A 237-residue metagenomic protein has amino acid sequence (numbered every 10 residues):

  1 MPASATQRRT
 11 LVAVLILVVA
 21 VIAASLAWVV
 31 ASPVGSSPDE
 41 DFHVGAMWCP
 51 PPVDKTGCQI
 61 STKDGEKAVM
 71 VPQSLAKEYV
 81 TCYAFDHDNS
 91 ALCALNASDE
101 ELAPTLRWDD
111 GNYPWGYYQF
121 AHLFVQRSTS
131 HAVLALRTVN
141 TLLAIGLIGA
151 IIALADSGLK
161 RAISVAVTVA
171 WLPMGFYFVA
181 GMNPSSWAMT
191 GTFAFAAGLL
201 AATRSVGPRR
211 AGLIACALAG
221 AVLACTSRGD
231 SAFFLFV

Functional and structural regions predicted by a protein language model:
M1-A27: Start-transfer (signal-anchor) and selected internal transmembrane alpha helices of multi-pass inner/ER membrane
C49, A144, A188-A196: Hydrophobic core segments of transmembrane alpha-helices in multi-pass, intramembrane catalytic enzymes
P52-S130: Interfacial juxtamembrane loops and adjacent helix segments that form the catalytic/substrate-binding surfaces
A135-G158: Transmembrane-helix motifs of polytopic, lipid-linked glycan transferases
V165-P173: Transmembrane and membrane-interface helices of multi-pass, inner-membrane envelope-modifying transferases
A180-A188: Short acidic/glycine- and proline-prone juxtamembrane loop motifs at membrane-interface regions of multi-pass membrane
F195-L213: Membrane-interface transmembrane helices that cradle and orient dolichyl/undecaprenyl
G212-F236: Membrane-interface alpha helices of multi-pass inner-membrane proteins
